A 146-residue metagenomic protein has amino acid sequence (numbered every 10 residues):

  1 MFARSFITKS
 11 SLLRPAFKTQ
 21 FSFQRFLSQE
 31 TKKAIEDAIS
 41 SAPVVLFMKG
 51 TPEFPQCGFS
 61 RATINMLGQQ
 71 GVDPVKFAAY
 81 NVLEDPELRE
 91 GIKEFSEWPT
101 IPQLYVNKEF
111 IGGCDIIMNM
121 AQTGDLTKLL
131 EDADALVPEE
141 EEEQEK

Functional and structural regions predicted by a protein language model:
M1-E30: N-terminal mitochondrial targeting presequence
T31-K33, R89-G91: Eukaryotic intrinsically disordered and solvent-exposed regulatory patches
I35-V75: Local sequence-structure signature of Cys/Sec-based thiol-disulfide redox active-site neighborhoods
S40, F95-V106, G112-D115: Structural micro-motif
L46, L67, F77, I101-L104 (+1 more regions): Structural signal for hydrophobic/aromatic residues that build the beta-strand cores of folded beta-sheet domains
A78-L83: Residue-level recognition of beta-strand->loop/alpha-helix junctions
E84-L88: Short acidic loop-to-helix transition motifs that present clustered carboxylates
V106-E141: Non-catalytic, surface beta->alpha helical segment in thiol-disulfide oxidoreductase systems
